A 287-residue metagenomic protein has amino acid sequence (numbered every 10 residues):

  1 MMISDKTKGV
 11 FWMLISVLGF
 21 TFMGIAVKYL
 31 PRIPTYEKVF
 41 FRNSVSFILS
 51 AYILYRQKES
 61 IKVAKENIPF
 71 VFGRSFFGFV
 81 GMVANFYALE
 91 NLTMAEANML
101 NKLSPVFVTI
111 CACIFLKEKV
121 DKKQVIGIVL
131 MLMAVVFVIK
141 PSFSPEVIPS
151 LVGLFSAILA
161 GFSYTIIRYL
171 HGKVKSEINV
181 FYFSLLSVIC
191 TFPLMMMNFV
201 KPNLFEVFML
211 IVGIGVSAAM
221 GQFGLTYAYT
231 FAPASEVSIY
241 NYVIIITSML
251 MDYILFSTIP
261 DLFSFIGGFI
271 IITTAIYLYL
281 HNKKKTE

Functional and structural regions predicted by a protein language model:
M1-E37, S144-Y169: Glycine-/small-residue-enriched transmembrane alpha-helix faces in small-molecule transporters and effluxers
M1-L18, F47-G73, K122, G172-V174 (+3 more regions): Membrane-interface interhelical linkers
L18-F22, A26, F72-Y87, F155-I166 (+3 more regions): Hydrophobic alpha-helical transmembrane segments of multi-pass membrane transport proteins, especially secondary
I25-T35, E90-T93, V136-I148, M195-I211 (+1 more regions): Membrane-interface helix termini and inter-helical loops of multi-pass transporters
P34-S46, Y87-S104, E146-L159, L204-A218 (+2 more regions): Structural signature of hydrophobic alpha-helical transmembrane segments
Y87, S104-I126, I246-F265: C-terminal transmembrane-helix exit sites in multi-pass transporters
A97-L103, L170, V174-L186, Q222-Y253: Helix-helix packing/entry segments at the starts of transmembrane helices
K123-I139, F263-N282: Hydrophobic transmembrane alpha-helices of multi-pass small-molecule transport proteins
